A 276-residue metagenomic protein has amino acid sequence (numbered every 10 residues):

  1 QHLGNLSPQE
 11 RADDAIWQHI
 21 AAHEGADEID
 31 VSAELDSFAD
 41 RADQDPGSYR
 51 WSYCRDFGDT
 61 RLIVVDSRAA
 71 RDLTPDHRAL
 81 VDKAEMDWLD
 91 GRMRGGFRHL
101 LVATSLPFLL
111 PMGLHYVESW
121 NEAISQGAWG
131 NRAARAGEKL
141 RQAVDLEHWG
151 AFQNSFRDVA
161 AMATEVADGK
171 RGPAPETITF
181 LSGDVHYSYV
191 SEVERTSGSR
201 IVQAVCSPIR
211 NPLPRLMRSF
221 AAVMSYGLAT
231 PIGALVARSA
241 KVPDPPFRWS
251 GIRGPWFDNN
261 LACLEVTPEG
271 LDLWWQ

Functional and structural regions predicted by a protein language model:
Q1-Q276: Metal-dependent phosphoester/phosphodiester hydrolase catalytic core
